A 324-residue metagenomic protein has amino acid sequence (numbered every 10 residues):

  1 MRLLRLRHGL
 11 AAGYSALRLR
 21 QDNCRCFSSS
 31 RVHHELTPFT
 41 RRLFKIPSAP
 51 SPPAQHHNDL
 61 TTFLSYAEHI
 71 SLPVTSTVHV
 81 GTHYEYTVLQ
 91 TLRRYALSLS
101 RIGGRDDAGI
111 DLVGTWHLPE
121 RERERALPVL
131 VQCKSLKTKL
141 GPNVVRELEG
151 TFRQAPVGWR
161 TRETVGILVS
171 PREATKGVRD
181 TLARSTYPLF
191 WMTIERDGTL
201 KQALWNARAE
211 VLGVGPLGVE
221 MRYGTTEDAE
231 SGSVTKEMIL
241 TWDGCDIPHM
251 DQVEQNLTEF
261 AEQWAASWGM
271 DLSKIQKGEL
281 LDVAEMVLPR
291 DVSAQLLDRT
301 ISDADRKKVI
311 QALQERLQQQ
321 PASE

Functional and structural regions predicted by a protein language model:
R2-E324: Mixed-charge (Asp/Glu-Lys/Arg
